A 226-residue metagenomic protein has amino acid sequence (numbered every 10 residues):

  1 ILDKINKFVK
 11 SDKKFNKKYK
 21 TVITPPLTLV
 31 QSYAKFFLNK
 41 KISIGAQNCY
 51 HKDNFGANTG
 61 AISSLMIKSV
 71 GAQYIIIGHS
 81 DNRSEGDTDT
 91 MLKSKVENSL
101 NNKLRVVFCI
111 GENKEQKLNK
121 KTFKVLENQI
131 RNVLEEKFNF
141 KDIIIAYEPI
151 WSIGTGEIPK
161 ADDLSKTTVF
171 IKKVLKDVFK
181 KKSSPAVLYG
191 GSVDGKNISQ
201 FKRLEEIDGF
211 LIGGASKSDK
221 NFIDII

Functional and structural regions predicted by a protein language model:
I1-A146, I150-I226: Active-site loop-to-helix "anion-binding N-cap" substructures in soluble metabolic enzymes
